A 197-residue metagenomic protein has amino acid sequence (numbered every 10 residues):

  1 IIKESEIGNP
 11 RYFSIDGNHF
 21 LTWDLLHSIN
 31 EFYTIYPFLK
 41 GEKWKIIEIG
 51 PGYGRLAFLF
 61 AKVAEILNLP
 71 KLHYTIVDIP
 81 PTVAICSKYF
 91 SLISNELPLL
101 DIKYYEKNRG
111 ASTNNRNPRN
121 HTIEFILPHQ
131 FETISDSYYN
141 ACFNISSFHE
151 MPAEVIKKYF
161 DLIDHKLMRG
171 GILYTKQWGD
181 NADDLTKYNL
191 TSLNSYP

Functional and structural regions predicted by a protein language model:
I1-G41: Conserved Class I S-adenosyl-L-methionine-dependent methyltransferase catalytic core
E42-G52: Conserved class I S-adenosyl-L-methionine
G54-F58: Glycine-rich SAM-binding Motif I of class I
Y89-S135: S-adenosyl-L-methionine
C142-F143: Hydrophobic beta-strand segment of the Class I
K157-R169: A short glycine-rich, Lys/Arg-flanked "PGG" loop and its adjoining helix->strand segment in the class I
L167-D180: Conserved beta-strand signature within the Rossmann-like core of class I S-adenosyl-L-methionine
T186-P197: Conserved Class I S-adenosyl-L-methionine
